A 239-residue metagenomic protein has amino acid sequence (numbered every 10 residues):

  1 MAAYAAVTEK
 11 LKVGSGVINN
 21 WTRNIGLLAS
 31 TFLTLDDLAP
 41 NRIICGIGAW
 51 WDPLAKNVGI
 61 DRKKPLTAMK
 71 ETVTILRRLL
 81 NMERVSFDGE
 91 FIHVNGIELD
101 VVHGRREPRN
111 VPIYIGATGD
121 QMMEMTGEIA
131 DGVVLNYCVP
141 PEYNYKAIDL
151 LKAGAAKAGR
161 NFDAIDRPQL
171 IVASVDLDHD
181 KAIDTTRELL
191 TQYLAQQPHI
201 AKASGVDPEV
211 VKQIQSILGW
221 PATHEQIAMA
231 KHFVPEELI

Functional and structural regions predicted by a protein language model:
M1, N20-G26, P140-N144, S174-V175: Acidic-and-aromatic substrate-binding clefts and catalytic sites of carbohydrate-active enzymes
M1-G16, W21, V111: N-terminal beta1-alpha1-beta2 module of alpha/beta enzyme domains
A2-K10, F32-I43, G127-E128, K157-F162: Acidic (Asp/Glu)-rich catalytic clusters
V13-G16, I43-I47, I113-G116, V133-L135 (+1 more regions): Hydrophobic faces of well-ordered beta-strands that scaffold small-molecule active sites in alpha/beta enzyme cores
I18-I25, E107-T118, A173-S174, E236-I239: Active-site mouth loops of central-metabolism enzymes
N20-T34, K63: Glycine-rich anion/phosphate-binding loops
K63-G104, N144-D149, A153-I239: An alpha-helical appendage that flanks or caps ligand/catalytic pockets
E107-L150, G154: Loop-centered beta-sheet repeat module
